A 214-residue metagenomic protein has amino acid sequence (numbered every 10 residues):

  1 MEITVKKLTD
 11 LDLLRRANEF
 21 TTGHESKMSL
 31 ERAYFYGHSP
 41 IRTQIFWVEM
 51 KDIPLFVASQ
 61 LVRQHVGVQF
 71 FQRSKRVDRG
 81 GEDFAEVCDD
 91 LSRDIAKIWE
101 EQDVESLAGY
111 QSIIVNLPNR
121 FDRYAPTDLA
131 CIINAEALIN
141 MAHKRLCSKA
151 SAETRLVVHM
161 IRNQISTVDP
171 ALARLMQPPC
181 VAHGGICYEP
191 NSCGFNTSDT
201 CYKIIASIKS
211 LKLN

Functional and structural regions predicted by a protein language model:
M1-N214: Family-specific signature for flavin-dependent thymidylate synthase
